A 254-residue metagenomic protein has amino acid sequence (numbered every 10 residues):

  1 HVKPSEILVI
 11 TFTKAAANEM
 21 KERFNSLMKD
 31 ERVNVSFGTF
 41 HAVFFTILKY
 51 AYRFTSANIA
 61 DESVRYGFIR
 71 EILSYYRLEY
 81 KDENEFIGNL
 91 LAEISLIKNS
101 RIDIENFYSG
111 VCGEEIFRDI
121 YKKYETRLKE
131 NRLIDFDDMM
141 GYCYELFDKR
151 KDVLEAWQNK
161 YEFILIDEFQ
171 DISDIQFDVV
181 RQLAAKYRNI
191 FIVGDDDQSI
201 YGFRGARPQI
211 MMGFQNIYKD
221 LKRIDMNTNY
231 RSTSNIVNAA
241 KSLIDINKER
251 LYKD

Functional and structural regions predicted by a protein language model:
H1-N58, E155, Q209, N238-K241: P-loop NTPase Walker
L8, A16, S36, V111-G213 (+1 more regions): Conserved helicase NTPase motor core
T13, T39, I69, I94 (+3 more regions): Residue-level signature of catalytic and energy-coupling elements of molecular machines, predominantly ATP/GTP-dependent
K14-A17, F37, H41, E62-Y66 (+5 more regions): Amphipathic alpha-helical transducer elements in NTP-driven molecular machines
F24, E71-Y75, A239-N247: Conserved AAA+ ATPase "sensor/coupling" helix adjacent to the nucleotide-binding pocket
R32-N34, Y52-D138, Y161, R223-D225 (+1 more regions): ATP-hydrolysis module of ASCE/P-loop NTPase motor domains, specifically the Walker B Asp-Glu catalytic pair
R53, Q198-G205, Q209-K253: Conserved coupling/interface region of RecA-like P-loop/ASCE motor cores
D82, N99-I102, R188, L243-K253: Proline-centered turn/helix-capping motifs that create local helix->coil transitions or kinks
